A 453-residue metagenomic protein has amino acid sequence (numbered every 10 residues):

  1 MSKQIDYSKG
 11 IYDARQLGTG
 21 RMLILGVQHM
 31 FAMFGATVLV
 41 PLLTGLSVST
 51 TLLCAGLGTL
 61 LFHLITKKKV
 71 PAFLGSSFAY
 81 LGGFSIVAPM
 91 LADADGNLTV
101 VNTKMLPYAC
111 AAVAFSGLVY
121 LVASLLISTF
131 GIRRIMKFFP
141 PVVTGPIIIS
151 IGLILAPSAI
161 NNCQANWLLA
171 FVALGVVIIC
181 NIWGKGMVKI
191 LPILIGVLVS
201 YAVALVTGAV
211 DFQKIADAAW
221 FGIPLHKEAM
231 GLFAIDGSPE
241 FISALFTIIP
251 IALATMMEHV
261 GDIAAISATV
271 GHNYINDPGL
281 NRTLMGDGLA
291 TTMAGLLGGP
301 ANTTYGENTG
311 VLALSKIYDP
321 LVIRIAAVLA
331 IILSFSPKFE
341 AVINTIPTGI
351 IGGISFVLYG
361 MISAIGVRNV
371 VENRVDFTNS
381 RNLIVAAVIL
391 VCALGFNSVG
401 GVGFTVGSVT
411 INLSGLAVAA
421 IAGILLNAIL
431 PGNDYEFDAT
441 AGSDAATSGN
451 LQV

Functional and structural regions predicted by a protein language model:
M1-A72, F78-T103: N-terminal signal-anchor module of multipass membrane proteins
M1-I24, F212-L232, A268-H272, T283 (+1 more regions): Intrinsically disordered, low-complexity non-transmembrane regions of multi-pass membrane transporters
I5-Y7, F34-T37, A173-C180, L191 (+4 more regions): Juxtamembrane interface elements at the cytosolic ends of transmembrane helices in multi-pass membrane proteins
I11-G20, L42-H63, K67-K69, I249-P320 (+1 more regions): Membrane-embedded helical hairpins/re-entrant loop segments and their flanking transmembrane helices within multi-pass
G20-G35, L169-A173, L191-P192, T207 (+2 more regions): Hydrophobic, membrane-embedded alpha-helices of multi-pass small-molecule transporters
L46-T51, K68-L81, I135-T144, K189-I195 (+3 more regions): Short, non-helical or kinked segments that cap or interrupt transmembrane helices
S85-L91, N181, N308-I323, L329-S334: Interfacial segments of multi-pass membrane proteins
M105-D211, A327-T440: Membrane-embedded alpha-helical modules
